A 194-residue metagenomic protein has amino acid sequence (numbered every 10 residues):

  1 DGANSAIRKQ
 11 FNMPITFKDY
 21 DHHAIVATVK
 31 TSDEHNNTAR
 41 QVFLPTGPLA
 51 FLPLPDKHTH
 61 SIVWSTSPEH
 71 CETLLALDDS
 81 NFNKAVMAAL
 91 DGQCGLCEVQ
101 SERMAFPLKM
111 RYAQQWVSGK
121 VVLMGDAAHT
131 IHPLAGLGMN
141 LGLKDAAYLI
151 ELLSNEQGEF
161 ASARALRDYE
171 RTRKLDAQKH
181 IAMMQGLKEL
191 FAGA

Functional and structural regions predicted by a protein language model:
D1-R103, A113: Conserved FAD-binding catalytic core of PHBH/FMO-like flavoproteins
N4-S5, P48, A128, K174 (+1 more regions): Alpha-helix N-cap/helix-start and coil->helix boundary motif
A6, A24, A85, D145-L152 (+2 more regions): Generic recognition of well-ordered alpha-helical segments
K9, S118, R171: Phosphate-coordinating loops and pocket residues in cytosolic domains that bind phosphorylated ligands
A50, Q115, P133, D145 (+2 more regions): Residue-level recognition of specific faces of alpha-helices
H70-A161: FAD/FMN-dependent oxidoreductases across multiple families
E151-A194: C-terminal helical "tail/cap" subdomain of flavin- and related membrane-associated enzymes
